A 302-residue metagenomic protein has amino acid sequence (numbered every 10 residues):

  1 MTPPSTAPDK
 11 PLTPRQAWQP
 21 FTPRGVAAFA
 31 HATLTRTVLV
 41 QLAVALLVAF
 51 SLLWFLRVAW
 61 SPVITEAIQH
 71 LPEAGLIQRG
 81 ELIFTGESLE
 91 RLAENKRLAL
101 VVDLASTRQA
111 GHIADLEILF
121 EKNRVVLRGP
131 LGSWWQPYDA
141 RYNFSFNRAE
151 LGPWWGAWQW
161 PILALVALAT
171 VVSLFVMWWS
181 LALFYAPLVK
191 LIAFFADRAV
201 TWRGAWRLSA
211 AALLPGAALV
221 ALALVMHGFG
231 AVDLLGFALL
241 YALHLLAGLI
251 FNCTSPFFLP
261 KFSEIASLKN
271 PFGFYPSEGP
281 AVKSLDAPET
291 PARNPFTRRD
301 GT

Functional and structural regions predicted by a protein language model:
M1-T2, A281: Intrinsic disorder/low-complexity segments
T2-I68, L222: Internal alpha-helical transmembrane segments
K10-R24, V189-W202, S267-E278: Juxtamembrane inter-helical linkers in multi-pass membrane proteins
S61-G152: Long, solvent-exposed extracytoplasmic domains/loops
E150-K269: Hydrophobic alpha-helical transmembrane segments and adjacent short intramembrane/lumenal linkers of inner/organellar
K261-T297: Short, highly charged, low-complexity non-transmembrane loops/tails of multi-pass membrane proteins
